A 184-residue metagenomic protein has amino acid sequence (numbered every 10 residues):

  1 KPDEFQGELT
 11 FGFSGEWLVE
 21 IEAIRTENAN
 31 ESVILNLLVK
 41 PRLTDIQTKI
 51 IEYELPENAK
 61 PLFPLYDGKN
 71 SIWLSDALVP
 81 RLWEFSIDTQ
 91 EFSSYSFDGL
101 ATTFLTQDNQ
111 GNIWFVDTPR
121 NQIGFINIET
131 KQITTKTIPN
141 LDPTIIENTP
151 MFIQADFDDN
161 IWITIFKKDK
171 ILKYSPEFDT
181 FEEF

Functional and structural regions predicted by a protein language model:
K1-Q47: N-terminal soluble domains immediately following signal/targeting peptides that reside in extracytoplasmic
L43-N58: A short helix->beta-strand "capping" segment at the edge of beta-propeller domains
I50-E54, S93-F97, T134-N140, E182-F184: Beta-propeller fold detector
P56-K69, D98-Q110, L141-D158: Beta-rich, blade/repeat-based domains predominating in secreted/periplasmic proteins but also intracellular
L74-L78, F115-N121, I163-K167: Conserved beta-strand positions in repeat-built beta-propeller and related beta-rich domains
D76-I87: Beta-propeller domains
R81-W83, N121-F125, K170-K173: A short loop-to-beta-strand structural motif that recurs across blades of beta-propeller domains
S86-Q90, N127-K131, Y174-D179: Short loop/turn segments that connect beta-strands within beta-propeller blades
